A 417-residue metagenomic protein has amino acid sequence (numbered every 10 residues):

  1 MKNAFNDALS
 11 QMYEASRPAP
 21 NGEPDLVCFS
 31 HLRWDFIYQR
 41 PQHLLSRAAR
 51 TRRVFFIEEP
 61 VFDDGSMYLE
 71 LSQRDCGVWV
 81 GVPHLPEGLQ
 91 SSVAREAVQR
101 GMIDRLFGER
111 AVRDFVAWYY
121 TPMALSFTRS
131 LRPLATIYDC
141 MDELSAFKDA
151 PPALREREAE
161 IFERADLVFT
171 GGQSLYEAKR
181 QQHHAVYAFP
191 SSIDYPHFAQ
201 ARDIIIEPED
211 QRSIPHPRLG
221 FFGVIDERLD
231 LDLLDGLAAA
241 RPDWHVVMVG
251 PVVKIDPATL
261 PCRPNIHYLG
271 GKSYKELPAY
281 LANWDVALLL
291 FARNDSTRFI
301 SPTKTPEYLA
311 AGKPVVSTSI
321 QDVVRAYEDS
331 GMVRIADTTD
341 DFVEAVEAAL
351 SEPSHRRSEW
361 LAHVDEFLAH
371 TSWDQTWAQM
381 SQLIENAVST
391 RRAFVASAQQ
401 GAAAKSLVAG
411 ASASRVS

Functional and structural regions predicted by a protein language model:
D35-Q39, L229, K275-Y280, A287-A310 (+1 more regions): Nucleotide-sugar-dependent
D104, P151-V168: Membrane-proximal helix-turn-helix segments that form the acceptor-binding/catalytic region of lipid-linked
S174, S192-A201: Carbohydrate-associated surface elements
Q211-L229, L234-A238, V246-V249, A369: Conserved donor-binding/catalytic core segment of Leloir-type glycosyltransferases
I255-L281: Nucleotide-activated donor-binding/catalytic signature segment of Leloir-type glycosyltransferases, i.e., the conserved
M332-D340, E347-S354: Conserved acidic donor-binding segment of nucleotide-sugar-dependent glycosyltransferases
S354-E385: A charged, aromatic-enriched C-terminal amphipathic alpha-helix characteristic of glycosyltransferases across folds
W373-S417: C-terminal alpha-helical cap of glycosyltransferases
